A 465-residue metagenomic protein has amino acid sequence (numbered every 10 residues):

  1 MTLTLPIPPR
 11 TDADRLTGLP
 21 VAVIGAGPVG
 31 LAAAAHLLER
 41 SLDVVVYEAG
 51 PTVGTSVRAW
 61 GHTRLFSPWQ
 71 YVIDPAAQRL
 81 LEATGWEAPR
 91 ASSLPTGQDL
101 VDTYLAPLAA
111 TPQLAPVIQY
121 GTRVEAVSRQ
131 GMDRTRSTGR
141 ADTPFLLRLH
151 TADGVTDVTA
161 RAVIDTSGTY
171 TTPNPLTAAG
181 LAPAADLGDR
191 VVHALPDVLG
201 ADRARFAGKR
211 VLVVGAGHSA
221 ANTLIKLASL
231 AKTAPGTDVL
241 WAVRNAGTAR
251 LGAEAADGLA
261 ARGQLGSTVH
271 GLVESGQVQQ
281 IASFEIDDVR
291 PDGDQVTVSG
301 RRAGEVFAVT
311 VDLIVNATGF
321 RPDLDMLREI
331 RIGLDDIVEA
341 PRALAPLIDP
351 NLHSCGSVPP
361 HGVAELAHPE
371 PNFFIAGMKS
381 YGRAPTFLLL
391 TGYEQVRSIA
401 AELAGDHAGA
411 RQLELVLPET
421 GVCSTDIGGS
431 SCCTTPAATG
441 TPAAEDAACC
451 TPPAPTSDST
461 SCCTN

Functional and structural regions predicted by a protein language model:
T2-H62, S93-S424, C462-C463: Flavin (primarily FAD) cofactor-binding/catalytic cores of flavoenzymes
T63-E87, R136-T143: Flavin (FAD/FMN) cofactor-binding and adjacent substrate-gating region of FAD-dependent oxidoreductase domains
T420-N465: Histidine-centered metal-binding segments
